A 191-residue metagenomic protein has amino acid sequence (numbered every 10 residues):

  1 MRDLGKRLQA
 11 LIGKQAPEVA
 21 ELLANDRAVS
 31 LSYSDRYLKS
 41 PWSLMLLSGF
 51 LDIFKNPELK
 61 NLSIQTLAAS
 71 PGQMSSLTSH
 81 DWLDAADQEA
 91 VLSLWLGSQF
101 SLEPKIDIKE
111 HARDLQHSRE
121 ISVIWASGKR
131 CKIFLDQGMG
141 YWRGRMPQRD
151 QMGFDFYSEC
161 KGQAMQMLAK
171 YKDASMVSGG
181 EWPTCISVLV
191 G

Functional and structural regions predicted by a protein language model:
M1-L11, V29, Y33-K39: Acidic/glycine-enriched edge-of-secondary-structure segments
M1-Q9, A16-P17, E21, N25 (+1 more regions): PLD/PLD-like phosphodiesterase catalytic module centered on the HKD motif
